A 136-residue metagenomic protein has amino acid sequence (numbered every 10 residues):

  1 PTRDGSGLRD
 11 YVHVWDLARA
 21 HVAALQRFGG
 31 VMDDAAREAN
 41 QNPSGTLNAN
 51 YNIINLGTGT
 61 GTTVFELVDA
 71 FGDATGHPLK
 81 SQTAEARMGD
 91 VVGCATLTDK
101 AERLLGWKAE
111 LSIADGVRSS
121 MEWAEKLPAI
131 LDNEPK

Functional and structural regions predicted by a protein language model:
P1-K136: C-terminal substrate-binding subdomain of Rossmann-fold SDR/epimerase-dehydratase oxidoreductases
